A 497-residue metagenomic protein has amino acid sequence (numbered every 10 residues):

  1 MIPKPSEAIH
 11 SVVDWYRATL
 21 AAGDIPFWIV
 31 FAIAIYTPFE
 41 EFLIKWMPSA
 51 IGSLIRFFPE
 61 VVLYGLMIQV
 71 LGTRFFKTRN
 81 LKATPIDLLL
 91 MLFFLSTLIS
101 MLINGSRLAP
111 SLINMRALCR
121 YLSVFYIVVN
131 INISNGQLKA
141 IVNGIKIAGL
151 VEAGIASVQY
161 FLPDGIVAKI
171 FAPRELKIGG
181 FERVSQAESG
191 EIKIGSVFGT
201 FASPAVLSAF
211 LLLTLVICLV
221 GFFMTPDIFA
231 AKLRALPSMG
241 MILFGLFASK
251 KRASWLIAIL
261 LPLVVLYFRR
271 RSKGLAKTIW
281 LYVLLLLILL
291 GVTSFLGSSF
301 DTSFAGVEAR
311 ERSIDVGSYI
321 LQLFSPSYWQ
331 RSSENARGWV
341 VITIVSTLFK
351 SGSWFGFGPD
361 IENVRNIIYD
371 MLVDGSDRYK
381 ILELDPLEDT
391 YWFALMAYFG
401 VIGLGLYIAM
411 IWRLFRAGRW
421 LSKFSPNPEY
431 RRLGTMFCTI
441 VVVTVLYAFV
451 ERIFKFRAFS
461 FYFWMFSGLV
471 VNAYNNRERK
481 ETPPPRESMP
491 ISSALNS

Functional and structural regions predicted by a protein language model:
I25-K45, P59-L122, T444-V445, N496-S497: N-terminal hydrophobic segments of proteins, predominantly signal-anchor/transmembrane helices of inner/organellar
A34-A50, G245-K250, T390-F399, Y430-N472: Membrane helix-loop boundary segments at the extracytoplasmic
P38-F42, M47-P48, S325-F399, W420-K423: Long extracytoplasmic/lumenal interhelical loops at the membrane interface of multi-pass membrane proteins
G65-I68, A258-L263, G274, L281 (+3 more regions): Transmembrane alpha-helices of multi-pass inner-membrane enzymes
L98-I99, V142-R271, A494-S497: Alpha-helical transmembrane segments of multi-pass inner-membrane proteins
G154, Y160-D164, L266-Y328, S346-S351 (+1 more regions): A membrane-periplasm/extracellular boundary helix in multi-pass inner-membrane enzymes that assemble envelope glycans
D164-F198, R310, I314-S318, R331 (+1 more regions): Interfacial juxtamembrane loops and adjacent helix segments that form the catalytic/substrate-binding surfaces
P226, A231-K232, L263, Y398-V442: Hydrophobic transmembrane alpha-helices and their immediate junctions
